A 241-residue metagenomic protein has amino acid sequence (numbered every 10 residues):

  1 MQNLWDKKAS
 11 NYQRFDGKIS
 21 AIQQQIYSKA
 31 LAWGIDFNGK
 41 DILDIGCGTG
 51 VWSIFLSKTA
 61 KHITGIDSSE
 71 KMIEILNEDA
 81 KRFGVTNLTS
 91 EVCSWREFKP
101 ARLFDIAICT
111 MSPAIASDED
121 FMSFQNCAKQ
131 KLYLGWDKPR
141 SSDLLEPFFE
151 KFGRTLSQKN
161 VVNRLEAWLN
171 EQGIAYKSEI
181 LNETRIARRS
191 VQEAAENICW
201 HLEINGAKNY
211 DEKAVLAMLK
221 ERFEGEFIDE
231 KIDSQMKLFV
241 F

Functional and structural regions predicted by a protein language model:
M1-D36: Conserved class I S-adenosyl-L-methionine
G39-G48: Conserved class I S-adenosyl-L-methionine
T49-S94: Class I SAM-dependent methyltransferase SAM/SAH-binding core
P100-I106: A short acidic, Gly/Pro-enriched loop at the edge of an enzyme's catalytic core that lines a small-molecule cofactor
A114-C127: A short, conserved alpha-helix within the catalytic core of class I
K129-R140: Conserved beta-strand signature within the Rossmann-like core of class I S-adenosyl-L-methionine
Q158-G173: Short alpha-helix
K177-F241: Conserved Class I S-adenosyl-L-methionine
